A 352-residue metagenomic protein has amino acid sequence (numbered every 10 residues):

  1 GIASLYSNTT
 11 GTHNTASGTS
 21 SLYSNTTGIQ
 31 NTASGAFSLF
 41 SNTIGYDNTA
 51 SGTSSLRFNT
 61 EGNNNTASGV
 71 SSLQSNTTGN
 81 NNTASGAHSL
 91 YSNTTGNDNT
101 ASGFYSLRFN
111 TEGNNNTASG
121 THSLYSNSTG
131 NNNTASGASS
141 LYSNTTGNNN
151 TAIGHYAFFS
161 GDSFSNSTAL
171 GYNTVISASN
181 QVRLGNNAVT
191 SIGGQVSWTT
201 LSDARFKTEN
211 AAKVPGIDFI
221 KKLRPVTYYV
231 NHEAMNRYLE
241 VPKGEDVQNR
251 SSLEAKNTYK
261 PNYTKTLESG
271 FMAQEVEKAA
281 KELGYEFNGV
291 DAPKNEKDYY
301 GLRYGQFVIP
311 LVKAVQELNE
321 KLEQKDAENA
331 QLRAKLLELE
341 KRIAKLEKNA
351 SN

Functional and structural regions predicted by a protein language model:
S4, T15-S17, T32-S34, T49-S51 (+8 more regions): Extended alpha-helical scaffolds used as interaction platforms
S4-Y6, G11, S21-Y23, G28 (+18 more regions): Conserved SAM-binding site of S-adenosyl-L-methionine-dependent methyltransferases, i.e., the hydrophobic residues
S20, F37, S54, S71 (+11 more regions): Intrinsic low-complexity, repeat-rich intrinsically disordered segments enriched in small/flexible residues
S140, N144-G216, K221-L223: Small/polar residue-rich beta-strand/coil "junction" motifs that cap repeat-based extracellular fibers
F206-A211, K260-T266: Short, polar/charged loop or turn motifs at beta-strand boundaries
G216-N262: Acidic, glycine-rich loop-and-strand cores that form catalytic or ligand-binding grooves in diverse globular domains
K222-P225, A273-E286: Glycine-rich, acidic and aromatic/proline-enriched surface loops and short helix-turn segments that act as binding
R250-L253, Y259, F287-N352: C-terminal intramolecular chaperone/auto-processing assembly modules
